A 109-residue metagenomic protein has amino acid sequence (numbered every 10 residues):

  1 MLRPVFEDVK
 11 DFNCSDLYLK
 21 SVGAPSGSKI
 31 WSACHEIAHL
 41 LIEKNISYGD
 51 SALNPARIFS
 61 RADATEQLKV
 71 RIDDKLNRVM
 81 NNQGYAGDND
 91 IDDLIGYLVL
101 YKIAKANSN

Functional and structural regions predicted by a protein language model:
M1-N109: Intrinsically disordered, low-complexity regulatory regions that flank transcription factor DNA-binding cores
